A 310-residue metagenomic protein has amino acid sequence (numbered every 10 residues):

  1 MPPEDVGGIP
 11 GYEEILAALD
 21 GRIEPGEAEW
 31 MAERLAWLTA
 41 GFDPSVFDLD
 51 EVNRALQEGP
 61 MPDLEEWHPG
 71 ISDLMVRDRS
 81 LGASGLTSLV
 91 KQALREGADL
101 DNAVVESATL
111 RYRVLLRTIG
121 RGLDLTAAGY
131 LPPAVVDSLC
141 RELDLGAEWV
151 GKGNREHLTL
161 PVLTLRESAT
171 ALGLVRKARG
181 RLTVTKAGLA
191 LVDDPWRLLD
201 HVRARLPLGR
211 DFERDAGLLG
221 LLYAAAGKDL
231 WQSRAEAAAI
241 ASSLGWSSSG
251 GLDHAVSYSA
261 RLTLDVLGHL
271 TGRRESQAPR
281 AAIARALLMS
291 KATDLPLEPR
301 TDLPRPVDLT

Functional and structural regions predicted by a protein language model:
M1-P69, L264-L267: Short linear regulatory motifs enriched in tryptophan with gly/pro/ser
G21-P25, A40, E58, P62 (+6 more regions): Surface-exposed polar/charged interaction patches
M61-V76, L81, W246-R261, H269-T271: Terminal and domain-flanking low-complexity segments
D63-P161: Short, amphipathic alpha-helical interface elements at domain boundaries that mediate macromolecular binding
R79-V114, T118, P195-L244, E298-T310: Leucine-rich, amphipathic alpha-helical/linker segments
E156-L172, S249-L270: Short amphipathic alpha-helical interaction segments
L163-E167, R176-G209, A255-Y258, T271-T310: Accessory beta->alpha helical hairpin/"wing" motif in late/C-terminal subdomains of nucleic-acid enzymes
